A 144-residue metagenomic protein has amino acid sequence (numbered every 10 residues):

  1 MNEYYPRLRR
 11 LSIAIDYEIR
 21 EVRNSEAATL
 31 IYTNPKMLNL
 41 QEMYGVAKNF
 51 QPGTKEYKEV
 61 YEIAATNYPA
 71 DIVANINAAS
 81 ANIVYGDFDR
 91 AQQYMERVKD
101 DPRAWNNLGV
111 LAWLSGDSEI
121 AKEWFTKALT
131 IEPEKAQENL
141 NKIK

Functional and structural regions predicted by a protein language model:
M1-K144: N-terminal targeting segments with Sec-dependent signals, encompassing both cleavable signal peptides and non-cleavable
